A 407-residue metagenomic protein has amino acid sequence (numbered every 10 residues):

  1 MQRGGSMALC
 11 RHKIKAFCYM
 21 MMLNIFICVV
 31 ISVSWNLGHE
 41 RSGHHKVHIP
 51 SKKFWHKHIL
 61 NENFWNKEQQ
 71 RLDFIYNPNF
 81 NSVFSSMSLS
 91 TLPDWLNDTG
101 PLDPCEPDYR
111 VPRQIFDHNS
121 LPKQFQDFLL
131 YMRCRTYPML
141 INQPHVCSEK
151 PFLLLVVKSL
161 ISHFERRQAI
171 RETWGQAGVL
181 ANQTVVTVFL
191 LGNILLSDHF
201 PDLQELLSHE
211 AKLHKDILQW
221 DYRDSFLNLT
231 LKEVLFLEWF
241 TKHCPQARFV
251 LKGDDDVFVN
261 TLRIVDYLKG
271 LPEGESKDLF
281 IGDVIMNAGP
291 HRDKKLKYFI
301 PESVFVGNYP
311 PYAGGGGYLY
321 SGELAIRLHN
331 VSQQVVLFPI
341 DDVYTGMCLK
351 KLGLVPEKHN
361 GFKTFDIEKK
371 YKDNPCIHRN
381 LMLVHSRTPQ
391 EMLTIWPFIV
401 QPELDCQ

Functional and structural regions predicted by a protein language model:
Q2-Q407: Secretory-pathway lumenal glyco-enzymes, predominantly type II signal-anchor Golgi glycosyltransferases
